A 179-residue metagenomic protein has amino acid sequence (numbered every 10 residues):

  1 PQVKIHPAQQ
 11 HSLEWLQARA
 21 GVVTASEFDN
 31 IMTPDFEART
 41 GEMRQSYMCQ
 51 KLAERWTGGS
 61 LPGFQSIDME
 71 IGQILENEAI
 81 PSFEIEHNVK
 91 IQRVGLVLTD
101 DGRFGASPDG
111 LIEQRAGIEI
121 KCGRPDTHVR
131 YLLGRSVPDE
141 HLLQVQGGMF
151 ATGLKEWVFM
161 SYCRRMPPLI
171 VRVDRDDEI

Functional and structural regions predicted by a protein language model:
P1-I74: Charged, glycine-rich intrinsically disordered N-terminal tails and low-complexity linkers that flank
M69, H87-P108, I112-I179: Nucleic-acid nuclease catalytic cores
L75-E76, E140: Residue-level preference for nonpolar/small residues embedded in alpha-helices
F83: Active-site region of the double-stranded beta-helix
